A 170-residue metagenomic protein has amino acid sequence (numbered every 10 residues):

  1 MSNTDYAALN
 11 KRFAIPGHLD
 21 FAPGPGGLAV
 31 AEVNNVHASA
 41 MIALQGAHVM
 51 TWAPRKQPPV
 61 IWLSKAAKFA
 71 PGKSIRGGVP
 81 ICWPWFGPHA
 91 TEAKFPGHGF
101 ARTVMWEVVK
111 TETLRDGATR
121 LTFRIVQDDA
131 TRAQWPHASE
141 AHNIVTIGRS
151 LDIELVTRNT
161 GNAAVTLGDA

Functional and structural regions predicted by a protein language model:
M1-T146, S150-D152, T160-A170: Surface-exposed acidic/polar loop and edge beta-strand patches at domain peripheries
L155: Acidic (Asp/Glu) carboxylate-rich active-site/surface patches
